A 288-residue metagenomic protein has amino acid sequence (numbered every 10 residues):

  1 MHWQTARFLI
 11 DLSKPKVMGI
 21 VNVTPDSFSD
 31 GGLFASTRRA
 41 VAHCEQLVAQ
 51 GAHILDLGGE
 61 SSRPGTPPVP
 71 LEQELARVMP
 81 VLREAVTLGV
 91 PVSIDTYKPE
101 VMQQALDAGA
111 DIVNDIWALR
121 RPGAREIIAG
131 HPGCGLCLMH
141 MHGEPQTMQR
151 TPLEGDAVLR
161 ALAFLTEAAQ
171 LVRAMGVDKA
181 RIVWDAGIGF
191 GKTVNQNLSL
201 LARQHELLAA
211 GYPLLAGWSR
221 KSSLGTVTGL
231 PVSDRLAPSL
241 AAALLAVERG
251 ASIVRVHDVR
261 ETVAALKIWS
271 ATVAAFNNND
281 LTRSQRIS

Functional and structural regions predicted by a protein language model:
M1-S13, Q46: N-terminal carbohydrate-binding accessory modules
L12, S29-H43, S62-E84, L88-P91 (+5 more regions): Active-site-adjacent loop and "lid" segments of alpha/beta metabolic enzymes
K16, D56-G58, G89-V92: Short, conserved structural micro-motifs that define repeat-unit consensus positions and nucleotide-binding loops
K16-R38, H53: N-terminal binding-site loop/beta-alpha segment at the start of enzyme catalytic domains that lines or forms
D26, G187-G189: Short strand-loop junctions, especially beta-strand C-caps/beta-turns that link beta-sheets to coils or alpha-helices
A42-G58, R249-G250: Catalytic domains of carbohydrate-active enzymes, especially glycoside hydrolases
D178-R181: Short acidic capping loops at alpha-helix termini that bridge into adjacent secondary structure
